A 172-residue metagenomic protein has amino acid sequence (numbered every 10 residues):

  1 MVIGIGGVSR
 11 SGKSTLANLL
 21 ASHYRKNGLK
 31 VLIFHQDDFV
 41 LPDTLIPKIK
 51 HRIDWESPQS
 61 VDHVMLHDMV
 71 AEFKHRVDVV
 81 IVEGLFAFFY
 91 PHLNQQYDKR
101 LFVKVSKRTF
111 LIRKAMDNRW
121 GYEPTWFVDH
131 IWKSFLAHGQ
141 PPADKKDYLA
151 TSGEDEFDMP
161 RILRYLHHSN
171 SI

Functional and structural regions predicted by a protein language model:
G7: The Walker A (P-loop) glycine that initiates the GxxxxGKT/S ATP-binding motif of P-loop NTPases
R10: Walker A (P-loop) phosphate-binding loop of P-loop NTPases
S14: Walker A/P-loop
L19, H23, R76-V77, M116-R119 (+1 more regions): NTP-dependent small-molecule kinase module
S22-L32: Post-Walker A helix-loop "phosphate-sensing" segment adjacent to the P-loop in P-loop NTPases
L32-H35, V40-V82: Conserved nucleotide-sensing/catalytic segment adjacent to the nucleotide-binding pocket in NTP-handling enzymes
H51, H92, K99-Q140: A glycine- and Lys/Arg-enriched "phosphate-lid" helix/loop adjacent to the NTP-binding pocket of small-molecule kinases
